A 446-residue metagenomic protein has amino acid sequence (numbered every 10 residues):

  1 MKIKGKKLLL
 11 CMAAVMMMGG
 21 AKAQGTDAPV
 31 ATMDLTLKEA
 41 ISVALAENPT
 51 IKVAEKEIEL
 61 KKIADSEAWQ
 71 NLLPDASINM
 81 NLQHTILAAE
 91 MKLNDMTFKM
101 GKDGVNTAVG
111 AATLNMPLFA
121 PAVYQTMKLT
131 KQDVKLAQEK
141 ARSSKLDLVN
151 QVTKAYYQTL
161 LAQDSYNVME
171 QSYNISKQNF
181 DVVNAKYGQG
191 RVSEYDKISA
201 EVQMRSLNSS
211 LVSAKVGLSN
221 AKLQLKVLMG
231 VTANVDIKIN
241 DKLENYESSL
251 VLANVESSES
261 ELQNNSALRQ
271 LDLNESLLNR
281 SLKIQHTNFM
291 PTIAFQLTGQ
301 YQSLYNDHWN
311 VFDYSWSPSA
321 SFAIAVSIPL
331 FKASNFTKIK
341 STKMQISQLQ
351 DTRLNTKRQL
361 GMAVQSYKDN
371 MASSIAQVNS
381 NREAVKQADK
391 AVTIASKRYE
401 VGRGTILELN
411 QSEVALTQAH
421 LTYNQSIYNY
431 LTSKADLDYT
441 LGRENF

Functional and structural regions predicted by a protein language model:
K2, K7, K22, L35 (+4 more regions): Periplasmic alpha-helical coiled-coil/stalk elements that build and connect Gram-negative outer-membrane
K2-C11, Q24-V30, I41, T422-F446: Acidic, low-complexity, intrinsically disordered peripheral segments
C11-G19: Bacterial N-terminal signal peptides
A23-S77, N81, A233, I239-N279 (+1 more regions): Bacterial Sec-pathway N-terminal export signals of envelope proteins
G25-M33, N79-M116, K242-L250, K283 (+1 more regions): Small/polar, glycine/serine/threonine/aspartate-rich low-complexity segments that form flexible
V53-N71, M116-P117, Y124-Y157, L161-A185 (+8 more regions): Extended amphipathic coiled-coil alpha-helical segments
D75-N79, T113, T126, Q270 (+3 more regions): Residue-level detector of the transmembrane beta-barrel scaffold of outer-membrane proteins
Y187-R191, Y399-R403, T440: A short glycine-centered flexible hinge/capping loop motif at secondary-structure junctions
